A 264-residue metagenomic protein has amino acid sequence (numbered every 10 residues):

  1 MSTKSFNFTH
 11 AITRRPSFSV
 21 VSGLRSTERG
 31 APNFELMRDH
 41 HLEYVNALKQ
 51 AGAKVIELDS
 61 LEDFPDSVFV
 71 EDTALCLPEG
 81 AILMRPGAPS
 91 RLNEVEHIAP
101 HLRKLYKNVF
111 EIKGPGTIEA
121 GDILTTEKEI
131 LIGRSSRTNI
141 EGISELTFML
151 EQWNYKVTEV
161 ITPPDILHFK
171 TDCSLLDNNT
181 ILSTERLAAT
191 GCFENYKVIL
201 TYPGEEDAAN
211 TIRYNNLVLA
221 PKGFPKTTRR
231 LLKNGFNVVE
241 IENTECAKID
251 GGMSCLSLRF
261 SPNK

Functional and structural regions predicted by a protein language model:
M1-K264: The feature marks the mature, well-folded catalytic cores of soluble enzymes
